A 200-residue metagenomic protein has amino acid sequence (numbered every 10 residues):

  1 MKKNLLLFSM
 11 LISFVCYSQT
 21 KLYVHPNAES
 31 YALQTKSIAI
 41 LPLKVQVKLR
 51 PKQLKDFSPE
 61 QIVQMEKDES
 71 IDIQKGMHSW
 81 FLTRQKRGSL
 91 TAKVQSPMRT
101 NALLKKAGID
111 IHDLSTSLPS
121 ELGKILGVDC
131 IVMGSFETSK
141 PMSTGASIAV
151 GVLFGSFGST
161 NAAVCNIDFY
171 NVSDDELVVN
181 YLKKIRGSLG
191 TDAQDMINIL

Functional and structural regions predicted by a protein language model:
M1-K21: Bacterial Sec-dependent N-terminal signal peptides
K2, N27, H112-L114, S120 (+1 more regions): Hydrophobic alpha-helical segments, principally membrane-spanning helices and signal/leader peptides
L7, G151-F154: Short secondary-structure boundary micro-motifs
S9-I12, A102-K106, T138-M142, S156: N-terminal start-of-chain detector that recognizes signal peptides and the immediate post-cleavage beginning
Q19-L49, I125, F136-S147, F154-L200: C-terminal/domain-edge helix-coil "capping" segments
K44-Q46, R50-M133, V172-K183: N-terminal segment of the mature soluble domain
